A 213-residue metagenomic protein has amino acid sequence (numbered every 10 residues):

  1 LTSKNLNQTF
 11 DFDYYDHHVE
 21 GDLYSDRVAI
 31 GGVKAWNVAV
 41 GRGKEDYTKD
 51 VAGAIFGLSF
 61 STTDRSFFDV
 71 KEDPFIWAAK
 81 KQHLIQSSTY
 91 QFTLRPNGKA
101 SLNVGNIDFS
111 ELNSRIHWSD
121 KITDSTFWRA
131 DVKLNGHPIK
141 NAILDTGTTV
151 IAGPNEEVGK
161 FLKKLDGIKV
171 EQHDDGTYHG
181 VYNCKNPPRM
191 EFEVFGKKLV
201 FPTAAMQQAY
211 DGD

Functional and structural regions predicted by a protein language model:
L1-R42, K164, P187-E191: Signature of the N-terminal lobe/flap region of pepsin-like aspartyl proteases
L1-T2, V28, A39, I55-S59 (+2 more regions): Aspartyl protease active-site motif detector
N5-D22, T48-K49, N106-P138, I168-N186 (+1 more regions): Pepsin-like aspartyl protease folds
L23-S25, G53-I55, S87-T89, K99-S101 (+3 more regions): Extracellular structured ligand-interaction cores
Y24, K71-F75, E157, F161: Stable alpha-helical elements in mature extracytoplasmic
A29, W36-H137, D213: Aspartyl protease catalytic domain
R42-D46, P187-D213: Aspartic protease catalytic domain
R95-N97, G105-F109, S119, T146-T149 (+4 more regions): Histidine- and/or cysteine-centered catalytic micro-motif in compact active-site loops
